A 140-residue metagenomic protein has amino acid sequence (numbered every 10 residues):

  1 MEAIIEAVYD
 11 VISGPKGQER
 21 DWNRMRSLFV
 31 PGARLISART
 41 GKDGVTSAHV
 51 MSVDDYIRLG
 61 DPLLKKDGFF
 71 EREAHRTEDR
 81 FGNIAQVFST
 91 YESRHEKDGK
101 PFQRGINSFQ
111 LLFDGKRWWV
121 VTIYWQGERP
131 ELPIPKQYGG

Functional and structural regions predicted by a protein language model:
M1-L28, G139-G140: Short, low-complexity N-terminal intrinsically disordered segments enriched in polar/charged residues
V8, M25, A33, V87 (+1 more regions): Hydrophobic pocket/interface hotspot
I12, F29, S37, Y91-S93 (+1 more regions): Short beta-strand segments enriched in hydrophobic/aromatic residues within well-folded beta-rich domains
W22-R34, K42-D43: Acidic helix-start/capping segments at beta-turn-to-alpha-helix junctions
F29-P31, A74, G105-N107: Residues that flank catalytic or metal-binding motifs in active/ligand-binding sites
R34-L35, R39-K100: Surface-exposed, charged secondary-structure patches
R76-E78, I134-Q137: Terminus-proximal functional modules
Q103-P133: Short beta-strand edge/turn micro-motifs at domain boundaries
